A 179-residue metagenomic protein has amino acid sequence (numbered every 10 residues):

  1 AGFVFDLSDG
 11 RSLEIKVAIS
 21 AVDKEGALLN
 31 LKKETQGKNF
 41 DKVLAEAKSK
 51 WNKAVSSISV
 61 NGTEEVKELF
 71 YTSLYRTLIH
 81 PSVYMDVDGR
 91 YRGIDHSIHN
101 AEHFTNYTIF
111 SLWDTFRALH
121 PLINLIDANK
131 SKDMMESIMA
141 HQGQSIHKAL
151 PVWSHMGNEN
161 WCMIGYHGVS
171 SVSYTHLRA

Functional and structural regions predicted by a protein language model:
A1-Y107, A140: Beta-sandwich/jelly-roll carbohydrate-recognition scaffolds of carbohydrate-active enzymes
G2-V4, Y107-F110, H120, N158: Generic recognition of flexible, low-complexity loop/linker segments
E46, K50, E65-T72, R117 (+4 more regions): Extracytoplasmic/secreted proteins, especially bacterial periplasmic and envelope-associated proteins
S57, R76, P121, L125-A128 (+2 more regions): Structured segments of extracytoplasmic/periplasmic soluble domains in secreted or envelope-associated proteins
E65-V66, T105-D114, N160-G168: Secondary-structure capping and boundary motifs in well-ordered enzyme cores
T72-M85, T108-K132, S170-Y174: Alpha-helical support elements that line or immediately flank enzyme active sites and cofactor-binding pockets
Y91-D95, H99-N100, K130-Y174: Helix-terminus loop motifs that line ligand-binding clefts
T175-A179: Conserved small/polar residues in nucleotide/adenosyl-binding loops
